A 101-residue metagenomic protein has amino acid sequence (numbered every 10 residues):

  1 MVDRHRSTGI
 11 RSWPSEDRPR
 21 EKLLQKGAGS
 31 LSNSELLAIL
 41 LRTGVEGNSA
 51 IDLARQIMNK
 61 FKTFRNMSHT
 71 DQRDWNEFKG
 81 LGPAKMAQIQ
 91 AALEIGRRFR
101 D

Functional and structural regions predicted by a protein language model:
M1-F78: Long, highly charged, low-complexity intrinsically disordered interaction regions that mediate electrostatic DNA/RNA
K85, Q90-I95: Structured, non-catalytic alpha/beta "coupling" segments that mediate domain-domain communication and provide generic
G96-D101: Short, intrinsically disordered, charge-balanced linker/junction segments flanking boundaries in proteins
